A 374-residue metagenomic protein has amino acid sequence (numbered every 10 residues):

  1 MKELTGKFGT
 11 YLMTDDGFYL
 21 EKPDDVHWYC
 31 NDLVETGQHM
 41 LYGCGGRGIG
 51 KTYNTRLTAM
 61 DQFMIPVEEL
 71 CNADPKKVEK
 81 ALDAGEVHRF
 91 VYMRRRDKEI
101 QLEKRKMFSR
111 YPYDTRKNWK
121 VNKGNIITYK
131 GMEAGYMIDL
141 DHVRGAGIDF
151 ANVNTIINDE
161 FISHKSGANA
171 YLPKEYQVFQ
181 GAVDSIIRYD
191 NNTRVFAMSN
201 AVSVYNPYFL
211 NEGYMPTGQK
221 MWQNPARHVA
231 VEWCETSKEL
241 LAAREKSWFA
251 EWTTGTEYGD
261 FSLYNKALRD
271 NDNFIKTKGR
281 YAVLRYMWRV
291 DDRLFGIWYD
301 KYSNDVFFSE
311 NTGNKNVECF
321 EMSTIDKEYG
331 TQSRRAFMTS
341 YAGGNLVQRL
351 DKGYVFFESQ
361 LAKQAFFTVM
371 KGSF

Functional and structural regions predicted by a protein language model:
K2-F374: Phosphate/NTP-binding elements of NTP-utilizing enzymes
